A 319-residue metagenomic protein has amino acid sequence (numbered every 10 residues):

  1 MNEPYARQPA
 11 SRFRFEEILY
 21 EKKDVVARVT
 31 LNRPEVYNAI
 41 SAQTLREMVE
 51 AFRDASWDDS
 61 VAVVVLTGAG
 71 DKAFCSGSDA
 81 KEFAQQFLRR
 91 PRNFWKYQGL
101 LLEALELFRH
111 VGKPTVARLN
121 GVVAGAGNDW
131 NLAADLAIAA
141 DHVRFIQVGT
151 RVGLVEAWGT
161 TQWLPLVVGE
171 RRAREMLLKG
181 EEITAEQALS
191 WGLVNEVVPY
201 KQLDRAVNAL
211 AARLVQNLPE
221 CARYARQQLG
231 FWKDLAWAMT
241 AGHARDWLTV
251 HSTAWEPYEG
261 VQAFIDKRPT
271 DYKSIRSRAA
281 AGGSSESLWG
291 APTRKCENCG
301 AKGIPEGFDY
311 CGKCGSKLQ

Functional and structural regions predicted by a protein language model:
M1-T67, S285-S287, P292, N298: Conserved CoA-thioester-binding segment of acyl-CoA-metabolizing enzymes
Y5, R12, G68-A104, V123 (+1 more regions): Glycine- (often His-adjacent) and acidic-residue-rich active-site loop that binds/positions the CoA thioester
D24-N32, R46-L88, L107-A117, A140-R144: A structural preference for short, pocket-lining loop segments at secondary-structure junctions
P34, I138-V143, V194-G242, W255 (+1 more regions): C-terminal long alpha-helix characteristic of the crotonase
F74, P305-Y310: Short Cys/His-rich "knuckle" micro-motifs
E106-P219: Crotonase-fold acyl-CoA enzyme core
C296-C299, C311-C314: Short cysteine-rich clusters marking metal-coordination/redox-active sites
K302, K317: Cys/His-rich metal-chelating microdomains
